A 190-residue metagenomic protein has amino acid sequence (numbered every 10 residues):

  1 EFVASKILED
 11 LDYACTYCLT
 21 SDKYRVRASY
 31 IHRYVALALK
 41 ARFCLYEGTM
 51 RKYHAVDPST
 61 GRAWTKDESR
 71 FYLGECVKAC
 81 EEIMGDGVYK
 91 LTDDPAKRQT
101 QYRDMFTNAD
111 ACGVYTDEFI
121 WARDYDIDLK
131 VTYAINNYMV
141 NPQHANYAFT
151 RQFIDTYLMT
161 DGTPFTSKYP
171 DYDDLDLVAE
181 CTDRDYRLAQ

Functional and structural regions predicted by a protein language model:
E1-S5, E9-A28, D176-L177, T182-D183: Conserved, well-structured interaction surfaces
A4, Y30-Y34, R42-Q190: An aromatic- and glycine-enriched ligand-binding surface/loop that stacks and positions planar moieties
Y13-S21, L39, F43-R51: Well-ordered alpha-helical scaffold segments within catalytic/enzyme domains
